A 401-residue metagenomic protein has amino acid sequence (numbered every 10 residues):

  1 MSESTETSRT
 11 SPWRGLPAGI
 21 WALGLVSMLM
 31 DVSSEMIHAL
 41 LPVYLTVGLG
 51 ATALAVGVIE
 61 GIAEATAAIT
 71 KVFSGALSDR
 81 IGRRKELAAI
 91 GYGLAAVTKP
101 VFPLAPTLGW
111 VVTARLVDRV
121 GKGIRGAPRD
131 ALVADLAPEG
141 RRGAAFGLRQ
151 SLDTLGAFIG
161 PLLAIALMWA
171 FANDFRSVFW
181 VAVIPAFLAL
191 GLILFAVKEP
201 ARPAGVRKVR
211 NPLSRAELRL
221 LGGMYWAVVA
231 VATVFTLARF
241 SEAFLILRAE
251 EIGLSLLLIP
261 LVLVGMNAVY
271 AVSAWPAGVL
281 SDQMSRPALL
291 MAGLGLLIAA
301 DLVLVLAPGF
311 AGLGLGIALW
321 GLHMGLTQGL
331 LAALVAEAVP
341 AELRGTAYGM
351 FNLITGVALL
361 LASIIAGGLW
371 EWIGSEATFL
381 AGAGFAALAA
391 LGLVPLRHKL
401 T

Functional and structural regions predicted by a protein language model:
S2-P17, E199-V231: Juxtamembrane intracellular "pre-TM" segments in multi-pass secondary transporters
T10-E64, Y225-V262: Helix-loop boundary and gating motifs at the non-cytosolic
V43-G48, I159-S177, L361-S375: Transmembrane alpha-helix termini and helix-breaking/packing motifs in multi-pass membrane transporters
T70-G82, M168, S273-S285, W370-E371: Helix-to-loop junctions at the C-terminal end of transmembrane segments in multipass secondary transporters
R80-Y92, Q283-L294: Cytoplasmic membrane-interface "Motif A"-like loop-to-helix N-cap segments of 12-TM Major Facilitator Superfamily
G93-P106, G295-P308: C-terminal ends and interior cores of transmembrane alpha-helices in multi-pass membrane transporters/permeases
A114-L155, L334: Cytoplasmic helix-loop-helix junction between adjacent transmembrane helices in 12-TM secondary transporters
V183-G205, A389-R397: C-terminal membrane-cytosol helix-exit motif in multi-pass small-molecule transporters
